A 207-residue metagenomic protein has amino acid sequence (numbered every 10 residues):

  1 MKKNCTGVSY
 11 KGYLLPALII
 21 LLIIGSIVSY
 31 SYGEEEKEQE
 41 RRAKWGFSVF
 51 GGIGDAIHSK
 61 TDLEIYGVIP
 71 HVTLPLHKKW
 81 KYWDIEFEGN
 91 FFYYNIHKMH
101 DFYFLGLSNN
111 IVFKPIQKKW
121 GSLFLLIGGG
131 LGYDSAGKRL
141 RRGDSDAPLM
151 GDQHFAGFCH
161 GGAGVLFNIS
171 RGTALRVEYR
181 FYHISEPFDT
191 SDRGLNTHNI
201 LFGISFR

Functional and structural regions predicted by a protein language model:
M1-R41: Cleavable N-terminal export/targeting peptides
Q39-W45, K81-F87, K119-L125, F155 (+2 more regions): Outer-envelope beta-barrel architecture signal
R41-A43, D62-V68, D101-L107, G121 (+2 more regions): Residues that define the transmembrane beta-barrel architecture of outer-membrane proteins
W45-D55, F87-Y93, N109, L125-Y133 (+3 more regions): Transmembrane beta-barrel strands of outer-membrane/channel proteins
H58-L63, K98-Y103, A136-D144, P187-G194: Outer-membrane beta-barrel translocator domains and adjoining extracellular loop/strand segments of Gram-negative
Y66-R141, R207: Gram-negative (and chloroplast) outer-membrane scaffold detector with strong preference for beta-barrel transmembrane
D146-H154: A short acidic, glycine-rich active-site loop that binds or catalyzes chemistry on phosphate/adenosine moieties
F167, L195-R207: Outer-membrane beta-barrel "beta-signal"
